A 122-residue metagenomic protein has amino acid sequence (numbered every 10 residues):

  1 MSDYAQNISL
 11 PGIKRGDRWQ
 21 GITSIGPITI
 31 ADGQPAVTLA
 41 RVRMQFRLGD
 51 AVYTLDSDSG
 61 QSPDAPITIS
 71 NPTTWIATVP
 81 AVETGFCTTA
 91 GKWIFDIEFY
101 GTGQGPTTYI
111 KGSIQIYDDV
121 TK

Functional and structural regions predicted by a protein language model:
M1-K122: Contiguous segments within soluble domain cores/interaction surfaces
